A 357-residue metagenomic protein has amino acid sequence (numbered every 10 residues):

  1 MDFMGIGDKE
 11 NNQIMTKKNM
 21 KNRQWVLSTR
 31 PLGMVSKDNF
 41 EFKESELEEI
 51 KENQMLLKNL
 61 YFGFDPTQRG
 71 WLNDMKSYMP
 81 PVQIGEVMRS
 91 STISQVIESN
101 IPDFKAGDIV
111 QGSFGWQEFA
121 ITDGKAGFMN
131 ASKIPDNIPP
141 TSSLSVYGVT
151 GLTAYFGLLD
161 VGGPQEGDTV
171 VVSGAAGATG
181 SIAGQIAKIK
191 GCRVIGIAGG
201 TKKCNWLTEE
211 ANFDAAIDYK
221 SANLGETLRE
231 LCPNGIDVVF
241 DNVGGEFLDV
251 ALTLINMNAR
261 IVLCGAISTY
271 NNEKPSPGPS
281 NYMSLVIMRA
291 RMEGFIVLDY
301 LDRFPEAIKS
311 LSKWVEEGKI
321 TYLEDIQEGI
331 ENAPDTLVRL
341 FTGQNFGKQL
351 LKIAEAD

Functional and structural regions predicted by a protein language model:
G7, K17-M20, L298-D357: C-terminal hydrophobic helical "lid"/dimerization subdomain of Rossmann-like NAD(P)H-dependent oxidoreductases
E46-F64, L72-W116: Glycine-rich beta-strand-centered segment in the early N-terminal region that forms part of a ligand/cofactor-binding
M88-Q95, P102, A106-G174, K319: NAD(P)H dinucleotide-binding glycine-rich loop of Rossmann-like/cofactor-binding domains, especially the beta1-alpha1
Q111, V171, I217, V239-F240: N-terminal Rossmann-like NAD(P) cofactor-binding module of classical short-chain dehydrogenase/reductase
L144-A222: Mid-domain Rossmann-like dinucleotide-binding core that forms the NAD(H)/NADP(H) cofactor-binding site
N223-P233: Short amphipathic alpha-helix with an adjacent loop that forms part of the alpha/beta core around
E246-I320, I353-D357: Glycine-rich phosphate-binding loop and adjacent beta-alpha segment of Rossmann(oid) nucleotide-cofactor-binding
